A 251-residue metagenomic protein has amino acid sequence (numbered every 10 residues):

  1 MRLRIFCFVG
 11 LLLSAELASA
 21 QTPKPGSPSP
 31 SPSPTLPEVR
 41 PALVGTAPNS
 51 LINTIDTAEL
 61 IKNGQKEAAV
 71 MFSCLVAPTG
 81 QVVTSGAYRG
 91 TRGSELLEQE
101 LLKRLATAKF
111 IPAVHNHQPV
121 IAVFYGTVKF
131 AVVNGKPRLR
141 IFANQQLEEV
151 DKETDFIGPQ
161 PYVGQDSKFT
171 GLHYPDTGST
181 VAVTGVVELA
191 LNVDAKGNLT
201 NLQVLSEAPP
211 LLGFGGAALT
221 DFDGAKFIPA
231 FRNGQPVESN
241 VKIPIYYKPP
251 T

Functional and structural regions predicted by a protein language model:
M1-C7: Bacterial N-terminal signal peptides that target proteins for export
S14-L17: N-terminal signal peptide c-region/cleavage motif recognized by signal peptidases
A20-T251: Charge-biased low-complexity segments
